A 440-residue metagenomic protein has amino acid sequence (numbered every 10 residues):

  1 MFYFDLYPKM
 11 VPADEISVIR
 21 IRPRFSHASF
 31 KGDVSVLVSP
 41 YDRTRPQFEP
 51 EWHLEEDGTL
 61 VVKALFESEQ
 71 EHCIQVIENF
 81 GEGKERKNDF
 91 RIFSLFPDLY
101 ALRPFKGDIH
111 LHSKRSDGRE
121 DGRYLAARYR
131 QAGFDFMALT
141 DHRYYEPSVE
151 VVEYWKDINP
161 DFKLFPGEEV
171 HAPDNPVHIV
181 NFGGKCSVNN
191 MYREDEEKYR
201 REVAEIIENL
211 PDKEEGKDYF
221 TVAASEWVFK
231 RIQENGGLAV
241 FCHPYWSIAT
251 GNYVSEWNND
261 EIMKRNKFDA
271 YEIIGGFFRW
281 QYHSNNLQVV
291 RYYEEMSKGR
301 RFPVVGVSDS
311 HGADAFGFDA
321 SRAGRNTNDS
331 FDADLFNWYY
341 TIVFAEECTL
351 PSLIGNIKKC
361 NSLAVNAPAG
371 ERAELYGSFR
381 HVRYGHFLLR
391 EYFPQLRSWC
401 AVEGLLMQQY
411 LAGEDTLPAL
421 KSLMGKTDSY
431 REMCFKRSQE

Functional and structural regions predicted by a protein language model:
M1-R103, D174-K185, Y253-E440: Charged catalytic cores and adjacent phosphate/nucleic-acid-binding surfaces used for phosphate/nucleic-acid chemistry
P97-L238, C242, I273-G276, W280-L287 (+1 more regions): A metal-dependent hydrolase metal-coordination microenvironment
P244-W246: Extracellular glycoside hydrolase catalytic/binding regions
T250: Inter-heme linker and motif-flanking segments adjacent to c-type heme-binding CXXCH motifs in c-type cytochromes
